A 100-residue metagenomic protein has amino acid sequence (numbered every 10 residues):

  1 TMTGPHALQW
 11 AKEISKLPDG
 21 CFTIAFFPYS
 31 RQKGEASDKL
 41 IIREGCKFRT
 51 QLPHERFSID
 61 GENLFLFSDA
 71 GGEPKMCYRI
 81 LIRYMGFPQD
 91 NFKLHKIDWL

Functional and structural regions predicted by a protein language model:
T1-G20: Phosphate-interacting basic helix/loop segments used at nucleotide- and nucleic-acid interfaces
K16-D19, K33-S37, P88-F92: Intrinsically disordered, low-complexity coil segments
P18-P28: A short, Trp-centered hydrophobic/proline-enriched beta-strand micro-motif
F26-Q32, R79-Y84: Aromatic-enriched hydrophobic runs in primary sequence
P28-G72: Short, conserved turn/kink motifs that form compact alpha/beta structural patches or helix kinks used as
I59-L100: Short, compact, well-ordered microdomains
